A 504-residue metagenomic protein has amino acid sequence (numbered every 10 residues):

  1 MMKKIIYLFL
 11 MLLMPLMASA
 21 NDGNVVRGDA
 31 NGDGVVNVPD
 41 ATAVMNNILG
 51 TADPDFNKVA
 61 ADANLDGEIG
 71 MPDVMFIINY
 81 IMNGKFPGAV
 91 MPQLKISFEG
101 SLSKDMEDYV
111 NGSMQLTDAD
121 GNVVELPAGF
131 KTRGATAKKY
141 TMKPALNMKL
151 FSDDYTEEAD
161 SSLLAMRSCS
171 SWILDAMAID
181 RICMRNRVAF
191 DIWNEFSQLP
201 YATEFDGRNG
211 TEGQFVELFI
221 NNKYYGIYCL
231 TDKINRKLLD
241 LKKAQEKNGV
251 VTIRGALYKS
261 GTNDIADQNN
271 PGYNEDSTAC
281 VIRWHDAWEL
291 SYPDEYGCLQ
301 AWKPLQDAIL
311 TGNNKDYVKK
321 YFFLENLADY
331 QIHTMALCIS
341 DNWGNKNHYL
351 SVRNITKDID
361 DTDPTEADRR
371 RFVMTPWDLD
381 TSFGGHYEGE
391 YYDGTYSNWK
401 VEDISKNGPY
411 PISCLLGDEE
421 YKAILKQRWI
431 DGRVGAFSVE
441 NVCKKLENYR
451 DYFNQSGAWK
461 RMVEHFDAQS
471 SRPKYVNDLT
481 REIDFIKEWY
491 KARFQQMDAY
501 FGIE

Functional and structural regions predicted by a protein language model:
M1-I5: Positively charged n-region of N-terminal signal peptides that target proteins for export
F9-G88: Cellulosome-associated attachment modules in secreted, modular CAZymes
P39-T42, N46, P72-N79, R187 (+6 more regions): Solvent-exposed, polar/charged alpha-helical surfaces in well-ordered, non-transmembrane soluble domains, broadly
G88-V188: Conserved NTP-binding catalytic cores of kinases and kinase-like/nucleotidyltransferase enzymes across multiple kinase
S113-A119, R187-D206, D307: Zn2+-dependent metallopeptidase catalytic core
L126-A128, A137-T141, Y292-G344, H348 (+3 more regions): Middle-to-C-terminal accessory/interaction subdomains
L146-K149, S170-A176, C183, D191 (+8 more regions): Structural recognition of the beta-strand scaffold that forms the well-ordered cores of secreted hydrolase catalytic
D154-Y155, S162, R167-I179, E195 (+5 more regions): Internal "kinase-insert"/substrate-recognition segments embedded within catalytic cores of ATP-dependent enzymes
